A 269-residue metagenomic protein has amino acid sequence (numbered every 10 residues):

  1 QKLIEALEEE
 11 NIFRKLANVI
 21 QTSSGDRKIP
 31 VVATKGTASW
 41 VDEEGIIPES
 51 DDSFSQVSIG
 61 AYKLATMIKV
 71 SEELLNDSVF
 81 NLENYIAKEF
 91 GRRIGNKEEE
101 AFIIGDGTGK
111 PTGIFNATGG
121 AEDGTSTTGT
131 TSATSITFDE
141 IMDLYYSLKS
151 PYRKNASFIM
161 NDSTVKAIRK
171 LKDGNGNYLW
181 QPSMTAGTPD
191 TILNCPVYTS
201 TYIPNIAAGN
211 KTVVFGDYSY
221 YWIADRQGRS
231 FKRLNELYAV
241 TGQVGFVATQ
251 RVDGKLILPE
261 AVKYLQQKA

Functional and structural regions predicted by a protein language model:
Q1-N155, R169, N177-W180, M184-T191 (+3 more regions): Acidic/polar, low-complexity extended loops/arms that serve as protein-protein interfaces in large oligomeric shells
E43-P48, L82-Y85, G174-N175, T212-V214 (+1 more regions): Short intrinsically disordered coil segments
R153-S163: C-terminal amphipathic alpha-helical segment
K154, L193, Q227, G242-V244: A short pocket-lining beta-strand/turn micro-motif at the edge of beta-sheets
N161, V197, F246: Hydrophobic, well-ordered secondary-structure elements that form the walls of internal hydrophobic environments
I168, I206-A208, W222-A224, V240 (+1 more regions): Short active-site-adjacent structural elements
T191-E236: C-terminal hydrophobic structural anchor segments that stabilize assembly/packing rather than catalytic chemistry
N235-A269: Extended, compositionally biased alpha-helical segments that mediate assembly or anchoring
